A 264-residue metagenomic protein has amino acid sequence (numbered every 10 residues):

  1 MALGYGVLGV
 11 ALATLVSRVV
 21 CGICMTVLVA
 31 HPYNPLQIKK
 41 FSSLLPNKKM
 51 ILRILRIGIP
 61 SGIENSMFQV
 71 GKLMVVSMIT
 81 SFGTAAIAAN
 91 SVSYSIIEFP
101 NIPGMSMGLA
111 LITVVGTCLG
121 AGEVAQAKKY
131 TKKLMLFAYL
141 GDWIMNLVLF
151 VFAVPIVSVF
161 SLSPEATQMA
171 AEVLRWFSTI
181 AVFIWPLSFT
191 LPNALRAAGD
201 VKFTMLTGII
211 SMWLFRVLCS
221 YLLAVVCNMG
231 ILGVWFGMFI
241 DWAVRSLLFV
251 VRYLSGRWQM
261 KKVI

Functional and structural regions predicted by a protein language model:
M1-V7, S66-F99, T117-C118, P155-P164 (+1 more regions): Helix-terminus/linker motif at the lipid-water interface of multi-pass membrane proteins
A2-I59, V115-A181, L223-I264: Short alpha-helical transmembrane segments in multi-pass integral membrane proteins
G6, V10, I51-L55, A86 (+6 more regions): Hydrophobic alpha-helical transmembrane segments of integral membrane proteins, especially multi-pass transporters
T14, R18-C21, S61-K72, Y94-M105 (+9 more regions): Membrane-embedded alpha-helical bundles that form the substrate/pore pathway in multi-pass transport systems
C24-V27, S43-M74, M78, F99 (+4 more regions): Hydrophobic faces of transmembrane alpha-helices in multi-pass small-molecule transporters and flippases across diverse
V76, I87-A153, W185-I209: Small-residue-rich hydrophobic transmembrane alpha-helices
S188-F189, F215-A224: Transmembrane alpha-helical segments of integral membrane proteins
I209-I210, F239: Short, loop-centered acidic/histidine patches that primarily coordinate divalent metals
